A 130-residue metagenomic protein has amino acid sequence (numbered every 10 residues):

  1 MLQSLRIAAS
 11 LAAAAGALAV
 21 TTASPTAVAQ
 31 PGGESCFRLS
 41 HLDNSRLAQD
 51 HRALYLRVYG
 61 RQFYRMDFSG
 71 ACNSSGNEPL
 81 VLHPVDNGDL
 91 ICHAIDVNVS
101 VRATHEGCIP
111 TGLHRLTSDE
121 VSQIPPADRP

Functional and structural regions predicted by a protein language model:
M1-A13: Bacterial N-terminal signal peptides that target proteins for export
Q3, Q49, T117-S118: General structural signal for secondary-structure boundaries
V20-S24: N-terminal signal peptide c-region/cleavage motif recognized by signal peptidases
T26-S74: N-terminal secretory signal peptides
A71-P130: Helix-rich interaction surfaces within compact, conserved domain-sized segments that mediate assembly or partner
